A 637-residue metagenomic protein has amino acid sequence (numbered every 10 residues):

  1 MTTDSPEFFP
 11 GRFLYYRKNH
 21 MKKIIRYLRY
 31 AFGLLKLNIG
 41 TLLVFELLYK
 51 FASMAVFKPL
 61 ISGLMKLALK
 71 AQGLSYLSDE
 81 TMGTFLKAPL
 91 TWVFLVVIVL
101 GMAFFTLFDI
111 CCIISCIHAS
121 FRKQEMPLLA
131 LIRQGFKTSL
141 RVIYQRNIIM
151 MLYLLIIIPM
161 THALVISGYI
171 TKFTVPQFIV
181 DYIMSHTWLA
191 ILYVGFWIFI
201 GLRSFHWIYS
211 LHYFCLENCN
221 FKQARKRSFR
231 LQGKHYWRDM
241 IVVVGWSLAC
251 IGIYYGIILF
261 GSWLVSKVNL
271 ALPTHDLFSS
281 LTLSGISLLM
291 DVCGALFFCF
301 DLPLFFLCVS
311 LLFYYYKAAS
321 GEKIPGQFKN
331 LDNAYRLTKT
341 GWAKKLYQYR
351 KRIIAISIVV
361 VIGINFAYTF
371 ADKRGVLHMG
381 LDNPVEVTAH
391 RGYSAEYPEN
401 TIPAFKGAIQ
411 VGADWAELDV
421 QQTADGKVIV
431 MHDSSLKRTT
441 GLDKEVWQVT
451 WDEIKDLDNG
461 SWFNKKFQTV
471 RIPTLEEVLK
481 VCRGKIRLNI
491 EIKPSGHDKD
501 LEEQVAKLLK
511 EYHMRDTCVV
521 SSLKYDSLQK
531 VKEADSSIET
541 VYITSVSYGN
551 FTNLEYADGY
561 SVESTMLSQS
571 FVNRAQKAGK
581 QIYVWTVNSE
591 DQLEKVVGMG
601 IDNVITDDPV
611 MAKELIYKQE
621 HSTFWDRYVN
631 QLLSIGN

Functional and structural regions predicted by a protein language model:
F8-D382: Hydrophobic alpha-helical membrane segments
L346-Y347, F366-A367, D372, Y542-N637: C-terminal active-site rim and adjoining tail of enzyme catalytic domains
R374-A424: Membrane-interface segments at or immediately adjacent to transmembrane helices that form the boundary between
E386-T388, W415, R487-N489, T517-V519 (+4 more regions): Structural preference for beta-strand elements that scaffold enzyme active sites
H390, A408, D419, I454 (+8 more regions): Conserved, mostly hydrophobic/aromatic
R391, L418-V420, I492, S522 (+3 more regions): A cross-domain feature marking catalytic cores of carbohydrate-active enzymes and several ubiquitous metabolic/repair
Y397-G407, L475-V478, E502, I543-N553 (+1 more regions): Short, acidic/polar
H432-E539, V562, Q576-A578, Q631-G636: Metal-dependent phosphodiesterase/phospholipase catalytic core, i.e., the His/Asp/Glu-rich active-site region
